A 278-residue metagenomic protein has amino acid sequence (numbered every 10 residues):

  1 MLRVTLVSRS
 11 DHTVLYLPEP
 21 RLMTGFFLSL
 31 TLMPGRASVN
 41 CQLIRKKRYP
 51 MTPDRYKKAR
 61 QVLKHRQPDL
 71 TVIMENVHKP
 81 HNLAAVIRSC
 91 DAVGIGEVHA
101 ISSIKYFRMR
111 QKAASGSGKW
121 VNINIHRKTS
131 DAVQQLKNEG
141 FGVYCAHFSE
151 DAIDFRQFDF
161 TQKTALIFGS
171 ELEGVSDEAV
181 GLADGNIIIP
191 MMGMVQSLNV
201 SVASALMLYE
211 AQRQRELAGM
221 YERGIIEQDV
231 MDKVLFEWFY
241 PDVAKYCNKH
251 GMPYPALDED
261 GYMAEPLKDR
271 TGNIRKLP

Functional and structural regions predicted by a protein language model:
R3-D11: N-terminal, intrinsically disordered charge-dense segments
L6, Y16-L17, Q228-D229: Alpha-helical interaction segments
H12, L17, F27-L28, C41-Q42: Short hydrophobic targeting helices and cationic amphipathic motifs that mediate membrane/organellar targeting
G35, V39-P278: Post-transcriptional modification and biogenesis factors for structured RNAs of the translation apparatus
